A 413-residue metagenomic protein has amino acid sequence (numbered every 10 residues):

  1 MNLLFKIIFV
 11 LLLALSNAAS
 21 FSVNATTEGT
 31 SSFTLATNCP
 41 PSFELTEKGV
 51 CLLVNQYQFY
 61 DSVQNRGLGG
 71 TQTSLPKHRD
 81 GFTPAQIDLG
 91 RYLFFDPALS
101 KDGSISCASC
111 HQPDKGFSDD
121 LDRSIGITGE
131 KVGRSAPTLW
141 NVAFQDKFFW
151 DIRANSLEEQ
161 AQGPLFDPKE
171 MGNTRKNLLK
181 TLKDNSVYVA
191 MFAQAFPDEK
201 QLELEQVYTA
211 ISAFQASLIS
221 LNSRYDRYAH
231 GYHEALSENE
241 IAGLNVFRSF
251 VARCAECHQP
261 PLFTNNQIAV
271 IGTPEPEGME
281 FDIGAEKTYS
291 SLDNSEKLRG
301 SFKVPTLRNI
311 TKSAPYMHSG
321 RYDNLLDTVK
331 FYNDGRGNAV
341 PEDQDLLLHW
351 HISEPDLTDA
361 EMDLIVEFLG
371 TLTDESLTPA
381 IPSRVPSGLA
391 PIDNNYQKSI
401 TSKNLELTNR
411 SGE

Functional and structural regions predicted by a protein language model:
M1-K6: Positively charged n-region of N-terminal signal peptides that target proteins for export
I7-A18: Bacterial N-terminal signal peptides
V10-L11, D80, P355: Generic secretory/membrane-interface signal
A18-T27: Boundary at the C-terminal end of the N-terminal hydrophobic targeting segment
T27-G163, D226-D343, A380-E413: Short glycine/threonine-rich turn/loop motifs
P168-G172: A gly/proline- and charged-residue-enriched helix-loop-helix capping module
R175-L221, T311, R321-E413: C-terminal capping alpha-helices of c-type cytochrome domains
